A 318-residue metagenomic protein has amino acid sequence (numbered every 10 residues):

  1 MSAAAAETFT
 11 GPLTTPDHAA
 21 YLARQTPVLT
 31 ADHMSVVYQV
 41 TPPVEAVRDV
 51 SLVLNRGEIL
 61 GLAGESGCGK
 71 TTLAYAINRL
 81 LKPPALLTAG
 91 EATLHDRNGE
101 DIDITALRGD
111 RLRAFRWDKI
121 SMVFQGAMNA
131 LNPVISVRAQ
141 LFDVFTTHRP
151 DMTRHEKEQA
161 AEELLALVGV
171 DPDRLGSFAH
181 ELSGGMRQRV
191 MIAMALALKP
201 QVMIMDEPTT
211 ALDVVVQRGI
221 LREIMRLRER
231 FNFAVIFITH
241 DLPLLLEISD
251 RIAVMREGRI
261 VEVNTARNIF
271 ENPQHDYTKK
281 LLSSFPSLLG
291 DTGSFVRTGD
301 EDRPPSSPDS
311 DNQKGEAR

Functional and structural regions predicted by a protein language model:
F9-P27, D101, L175, T265-R318: Short catalytic/signature loops enriched in Gly
E91-A114, I269: ABC ATPase NBD Q-loop/coupling interface
H155-D173, L282-S283: Conserved ABC ATPase "signature" region
F178-L182, M186: Conserved ABC ATPase signature
A197-Q201: A short, proline-enriched helix->beta-strand linker immediately N-terminal to the Walker B motif in ABC-type P-loop
L245-E247: A short, surface-exposed alpha-helical micro-motif characterized by mixed small hydrophobic and charged/polar residues
